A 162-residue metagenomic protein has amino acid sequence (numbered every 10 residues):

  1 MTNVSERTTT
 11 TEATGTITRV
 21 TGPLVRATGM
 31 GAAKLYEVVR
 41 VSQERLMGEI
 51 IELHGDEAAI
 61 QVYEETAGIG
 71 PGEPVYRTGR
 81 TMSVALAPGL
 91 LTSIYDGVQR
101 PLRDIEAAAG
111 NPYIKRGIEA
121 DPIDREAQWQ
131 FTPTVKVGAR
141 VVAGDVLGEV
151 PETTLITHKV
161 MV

Functional and structural regions predicted by a protein language model:
M1-V162: Peripheral, non-AAA+ core regions of ATP-driven protein-machinery
